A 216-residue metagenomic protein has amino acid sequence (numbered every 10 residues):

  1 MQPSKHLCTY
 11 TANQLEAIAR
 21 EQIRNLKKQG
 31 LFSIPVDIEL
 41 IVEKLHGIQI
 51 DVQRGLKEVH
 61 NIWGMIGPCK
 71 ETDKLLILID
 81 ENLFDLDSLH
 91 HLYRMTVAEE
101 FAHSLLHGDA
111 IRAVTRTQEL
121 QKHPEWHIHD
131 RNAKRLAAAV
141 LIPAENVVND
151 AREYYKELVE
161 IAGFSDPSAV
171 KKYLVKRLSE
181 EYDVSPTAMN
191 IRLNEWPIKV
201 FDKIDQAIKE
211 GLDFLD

Functional and structural regions predicted by a protein language model:
M1-D216: Active-site hotspot residues in diverse enzymes, especially metal/ion-binding acidic/histidine motifs
